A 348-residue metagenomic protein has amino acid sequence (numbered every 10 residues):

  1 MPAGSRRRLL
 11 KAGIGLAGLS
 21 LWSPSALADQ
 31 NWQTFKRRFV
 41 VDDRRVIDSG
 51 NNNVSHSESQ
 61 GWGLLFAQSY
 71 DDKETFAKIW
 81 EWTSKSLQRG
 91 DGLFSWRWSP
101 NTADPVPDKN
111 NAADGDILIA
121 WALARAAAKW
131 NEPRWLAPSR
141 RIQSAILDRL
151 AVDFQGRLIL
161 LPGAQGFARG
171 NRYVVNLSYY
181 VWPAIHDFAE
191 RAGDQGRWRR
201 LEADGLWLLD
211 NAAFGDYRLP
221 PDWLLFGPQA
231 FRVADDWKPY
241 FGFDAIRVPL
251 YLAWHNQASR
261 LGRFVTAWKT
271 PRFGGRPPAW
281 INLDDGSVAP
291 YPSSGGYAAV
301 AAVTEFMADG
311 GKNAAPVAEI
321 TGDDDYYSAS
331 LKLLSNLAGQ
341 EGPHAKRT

Functional and structural regions predicted by a protein language model:
M1-P2, R8-A28: N-terminal export signals
Q30, N53-E58, D114, L136-K312 (+3 more regions): Extended ligand-binding clefts on enzyme/binding-domain cores
W32-A113: N-terminal carbohydrate-binding/catalytic regions of secreted carbohydrate-active enzymes
L64-S69, L118-A128, P183-D187, L250-W254 (+1 more regions): Short glycine/serine- and small hydrophobic-enriched flexible loop segments
Y70, T83-S86, G90, A126 (+4 more regions): Alpha-helical solenoid scaffolds that mediate protein-protein interactions, centered on TPR/SEL1-like repeats but also
L93-I142: Substrate-binding cleft of extracellular glycoside hydrolase catalytic domains
R347-T348: Short, solvent-exposed mixed-charge patches
